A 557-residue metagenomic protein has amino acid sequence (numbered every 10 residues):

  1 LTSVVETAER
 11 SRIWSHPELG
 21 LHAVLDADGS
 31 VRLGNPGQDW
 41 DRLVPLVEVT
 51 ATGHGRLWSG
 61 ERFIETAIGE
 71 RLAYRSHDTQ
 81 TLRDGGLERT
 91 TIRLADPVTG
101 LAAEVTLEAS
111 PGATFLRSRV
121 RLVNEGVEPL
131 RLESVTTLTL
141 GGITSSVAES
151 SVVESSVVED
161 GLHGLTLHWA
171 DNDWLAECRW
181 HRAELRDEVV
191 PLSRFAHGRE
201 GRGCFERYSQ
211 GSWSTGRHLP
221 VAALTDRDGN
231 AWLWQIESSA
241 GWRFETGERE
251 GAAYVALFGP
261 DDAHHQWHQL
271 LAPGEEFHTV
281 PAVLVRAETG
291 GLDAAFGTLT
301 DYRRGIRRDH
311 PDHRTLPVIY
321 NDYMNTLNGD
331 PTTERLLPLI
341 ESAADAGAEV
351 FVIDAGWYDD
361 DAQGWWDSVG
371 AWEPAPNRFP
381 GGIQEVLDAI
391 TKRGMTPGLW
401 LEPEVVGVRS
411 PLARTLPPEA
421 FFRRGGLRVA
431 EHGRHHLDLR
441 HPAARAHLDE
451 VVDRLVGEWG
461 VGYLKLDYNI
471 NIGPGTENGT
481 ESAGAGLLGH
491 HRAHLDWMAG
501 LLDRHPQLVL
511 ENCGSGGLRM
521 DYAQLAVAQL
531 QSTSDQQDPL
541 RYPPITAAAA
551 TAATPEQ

Functional and structural regions predicted by a protein language model:
T2-T246: Polysaccharide-binding surfaces and accessory modules of carbohydrate-active proteins
S11, H16, H22-L33, W40-L43 (+6 more regions): N-terminal structural segment of carbohydrate-active enzymes
A253-A263: Short, structured beta-strand/loop micro-motifs enriched in basic residues and often containing a Trp
Q269-E288: Short Pro-Gly-centered flexible turn/kink motifs
E275, S342-A346, V386-T396, P403 (+4 more regions): Carbohydrate-binding surfaces of carbohydrate-active enzymes
V285-P317: Terminal connector regions
P311-E450, Y463: Aromatic-lined carbohydrate-binding/catalytic grooves of carbohydrate-active enzymes
R378-G382, R414-Q557: Active-site neighborhood of glycoside hydrolase catalytic domains
